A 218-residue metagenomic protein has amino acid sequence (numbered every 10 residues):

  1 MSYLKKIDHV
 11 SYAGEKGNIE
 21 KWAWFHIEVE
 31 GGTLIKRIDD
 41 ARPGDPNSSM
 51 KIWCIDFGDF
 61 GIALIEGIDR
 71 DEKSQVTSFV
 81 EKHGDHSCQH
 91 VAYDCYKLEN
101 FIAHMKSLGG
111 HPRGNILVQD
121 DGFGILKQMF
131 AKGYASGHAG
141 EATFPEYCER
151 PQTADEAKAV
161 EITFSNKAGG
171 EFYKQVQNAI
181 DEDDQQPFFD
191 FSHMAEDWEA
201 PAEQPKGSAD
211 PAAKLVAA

Functional and structural regions predicted by a protein language model:
M1-K36, P46-R113, L117, D121-A218: Glyoxalase I/VOC metalloenzyme domain signal
D39-D40: Short glycine/proline-centered loop/turn elements that form peptide/ligand docking sites
P43: Acidic-and-aromatic substrate-binding clefts and catalytic sites of carbohydrate-active enzymes
